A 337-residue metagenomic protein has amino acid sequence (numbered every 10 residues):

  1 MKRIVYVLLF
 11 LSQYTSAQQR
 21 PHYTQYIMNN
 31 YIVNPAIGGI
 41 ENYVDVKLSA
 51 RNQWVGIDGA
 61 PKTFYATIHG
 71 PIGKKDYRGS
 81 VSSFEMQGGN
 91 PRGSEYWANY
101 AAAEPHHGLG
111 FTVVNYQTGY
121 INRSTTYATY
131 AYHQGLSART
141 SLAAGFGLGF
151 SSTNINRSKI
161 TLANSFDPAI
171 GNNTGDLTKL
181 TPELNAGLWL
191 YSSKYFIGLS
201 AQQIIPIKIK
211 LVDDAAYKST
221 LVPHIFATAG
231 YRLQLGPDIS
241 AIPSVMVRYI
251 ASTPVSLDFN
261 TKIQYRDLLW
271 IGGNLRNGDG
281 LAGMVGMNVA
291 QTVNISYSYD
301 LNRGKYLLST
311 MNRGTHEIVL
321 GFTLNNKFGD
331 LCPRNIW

Functional and structural regions predicted by a protein language model:
I4-Q13: Sec-dependent N-terminal signal peptides
Q18-W337: Subset of outer-membrane beta-barrel
